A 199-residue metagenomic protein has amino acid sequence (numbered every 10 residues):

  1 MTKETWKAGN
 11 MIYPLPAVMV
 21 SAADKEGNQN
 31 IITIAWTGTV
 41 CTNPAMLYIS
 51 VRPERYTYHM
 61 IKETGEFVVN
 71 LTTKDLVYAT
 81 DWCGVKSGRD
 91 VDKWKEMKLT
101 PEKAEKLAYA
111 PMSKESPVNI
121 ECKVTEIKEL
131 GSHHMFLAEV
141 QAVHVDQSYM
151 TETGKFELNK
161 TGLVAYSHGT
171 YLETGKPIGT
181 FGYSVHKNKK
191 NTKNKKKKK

Functional and structural regions predicted by a protein language model:
M1-K199: Basic, polyanion-binding surface patches
